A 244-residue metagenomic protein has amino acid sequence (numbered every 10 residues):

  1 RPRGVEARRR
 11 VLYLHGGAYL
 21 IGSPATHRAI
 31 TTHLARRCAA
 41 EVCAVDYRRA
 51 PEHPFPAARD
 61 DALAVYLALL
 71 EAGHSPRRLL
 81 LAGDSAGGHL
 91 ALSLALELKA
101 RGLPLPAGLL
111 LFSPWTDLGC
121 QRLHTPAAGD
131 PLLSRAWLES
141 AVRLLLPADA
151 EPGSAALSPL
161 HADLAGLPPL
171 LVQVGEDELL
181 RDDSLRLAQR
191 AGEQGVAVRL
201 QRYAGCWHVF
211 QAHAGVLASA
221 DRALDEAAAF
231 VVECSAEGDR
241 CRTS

Functional and structural regions predicted by a protein language model:
R3-S244: Alpha/beta-hydrolase superfamily serine-hydrolase fold, recognizing
